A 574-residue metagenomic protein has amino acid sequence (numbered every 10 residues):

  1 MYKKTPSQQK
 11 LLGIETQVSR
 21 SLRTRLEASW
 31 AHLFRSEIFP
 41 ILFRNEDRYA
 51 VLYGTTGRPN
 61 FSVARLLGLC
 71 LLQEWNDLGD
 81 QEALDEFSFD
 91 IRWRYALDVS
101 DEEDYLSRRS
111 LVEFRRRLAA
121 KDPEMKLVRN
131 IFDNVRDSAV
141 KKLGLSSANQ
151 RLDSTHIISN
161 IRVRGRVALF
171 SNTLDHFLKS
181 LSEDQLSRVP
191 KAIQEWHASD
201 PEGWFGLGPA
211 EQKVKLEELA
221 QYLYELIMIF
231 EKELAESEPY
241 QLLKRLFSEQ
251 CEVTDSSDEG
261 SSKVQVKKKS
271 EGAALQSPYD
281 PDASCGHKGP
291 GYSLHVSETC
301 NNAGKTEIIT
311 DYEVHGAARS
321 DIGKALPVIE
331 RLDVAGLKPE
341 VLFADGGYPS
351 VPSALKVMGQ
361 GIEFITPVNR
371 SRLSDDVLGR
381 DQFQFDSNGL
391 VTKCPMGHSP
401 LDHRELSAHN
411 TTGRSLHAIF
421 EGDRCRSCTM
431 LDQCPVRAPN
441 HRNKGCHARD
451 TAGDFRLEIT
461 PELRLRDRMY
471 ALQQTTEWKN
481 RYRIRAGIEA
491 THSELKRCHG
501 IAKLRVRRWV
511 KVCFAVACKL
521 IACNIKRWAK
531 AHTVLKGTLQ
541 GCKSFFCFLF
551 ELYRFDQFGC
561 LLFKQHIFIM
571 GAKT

Functional and structural regions predicted by a protein language model:
M1-T55: Basic, low-complexity segments
R20-H32, S62, D153, S320 (+1 more regions): Secondary-structure junction/capping motif
A31, R58-F61, C285-G286: Short secondary-structure boundary/capping segments within folded domains
E37-R44, S62, S107, D153 (+2 more regions): Poly-acidic low-complexity segments
Y49-V63, L72-L127, G144: Trp/Phe/Arg-rich N-terminal binding region typifying the photolyase-homology
E82, D101-D104, V112-T574: Anion-binding and metal-coordination hotspots
